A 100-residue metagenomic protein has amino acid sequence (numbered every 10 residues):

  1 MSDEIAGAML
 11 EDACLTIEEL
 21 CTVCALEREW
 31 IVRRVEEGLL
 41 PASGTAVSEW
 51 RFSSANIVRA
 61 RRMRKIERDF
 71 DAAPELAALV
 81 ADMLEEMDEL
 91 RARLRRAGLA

Functional and structural regions predicted by a protein language model:
S2-E18, T22, R28-V32, E36-A100: Arg/Lys-rich, alpha-helical DNA-contact motif
